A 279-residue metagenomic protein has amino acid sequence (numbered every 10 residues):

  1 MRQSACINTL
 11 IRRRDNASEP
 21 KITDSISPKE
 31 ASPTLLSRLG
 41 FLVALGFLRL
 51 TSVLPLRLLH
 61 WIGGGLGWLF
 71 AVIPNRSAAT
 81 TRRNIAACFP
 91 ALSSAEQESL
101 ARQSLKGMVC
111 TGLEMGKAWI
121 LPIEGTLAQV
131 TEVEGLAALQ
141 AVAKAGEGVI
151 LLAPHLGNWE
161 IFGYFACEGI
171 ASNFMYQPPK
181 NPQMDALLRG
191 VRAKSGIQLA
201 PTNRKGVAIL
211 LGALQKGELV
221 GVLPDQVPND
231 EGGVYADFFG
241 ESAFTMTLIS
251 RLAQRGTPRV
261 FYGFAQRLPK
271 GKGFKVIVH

Functional and structural regions predicted by a protein language model:
I11-A153, D185-L187, K194-G196: Membrane-anchoring hydrophobic helices of lipid-metabolizing enzymes
T111, G116-H279: Soluble catalytic domains of membrane acyltransferases
